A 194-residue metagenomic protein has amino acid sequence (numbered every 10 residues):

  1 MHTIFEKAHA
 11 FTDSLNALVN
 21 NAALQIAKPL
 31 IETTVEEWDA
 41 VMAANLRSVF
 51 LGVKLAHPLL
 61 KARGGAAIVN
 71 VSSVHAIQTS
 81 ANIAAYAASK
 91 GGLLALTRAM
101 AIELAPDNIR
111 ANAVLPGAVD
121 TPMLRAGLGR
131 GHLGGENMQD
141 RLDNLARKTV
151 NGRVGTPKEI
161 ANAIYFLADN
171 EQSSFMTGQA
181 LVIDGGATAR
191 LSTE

Functional and structural regions predicted by a protein language model:
P29-L30, E37-M42, L145: Substrate-binding pocket helix/loop in short-chain dehydrogenase/reductase
I31, Q78-A84, P106-D107, G152 (+1 more regions): Active-site loop immediately N-terminal to the catalytic Tyr-X3-Lys motif of short-chain dehydrogenase/reductase
V53, S89, T97: Active-site helix of classical SDR
P58, I102-P106: Alpha-helical segment proximal to the catalytic Tyr-Lys
S73: Residue(s) in the substrate-gating loop at a strand-loop-helix junction that position the organic substrate next
A105, R110, M176-T177: Short, small/polar-rich loop/turn modules that mediate ligand/substrate recognition or access, typified
E171-Q172, T177-E194: Short C-terminal tail/terminal secondary-structure segment of NAD(P)H-dependent dehydrogenase/reductase domains
